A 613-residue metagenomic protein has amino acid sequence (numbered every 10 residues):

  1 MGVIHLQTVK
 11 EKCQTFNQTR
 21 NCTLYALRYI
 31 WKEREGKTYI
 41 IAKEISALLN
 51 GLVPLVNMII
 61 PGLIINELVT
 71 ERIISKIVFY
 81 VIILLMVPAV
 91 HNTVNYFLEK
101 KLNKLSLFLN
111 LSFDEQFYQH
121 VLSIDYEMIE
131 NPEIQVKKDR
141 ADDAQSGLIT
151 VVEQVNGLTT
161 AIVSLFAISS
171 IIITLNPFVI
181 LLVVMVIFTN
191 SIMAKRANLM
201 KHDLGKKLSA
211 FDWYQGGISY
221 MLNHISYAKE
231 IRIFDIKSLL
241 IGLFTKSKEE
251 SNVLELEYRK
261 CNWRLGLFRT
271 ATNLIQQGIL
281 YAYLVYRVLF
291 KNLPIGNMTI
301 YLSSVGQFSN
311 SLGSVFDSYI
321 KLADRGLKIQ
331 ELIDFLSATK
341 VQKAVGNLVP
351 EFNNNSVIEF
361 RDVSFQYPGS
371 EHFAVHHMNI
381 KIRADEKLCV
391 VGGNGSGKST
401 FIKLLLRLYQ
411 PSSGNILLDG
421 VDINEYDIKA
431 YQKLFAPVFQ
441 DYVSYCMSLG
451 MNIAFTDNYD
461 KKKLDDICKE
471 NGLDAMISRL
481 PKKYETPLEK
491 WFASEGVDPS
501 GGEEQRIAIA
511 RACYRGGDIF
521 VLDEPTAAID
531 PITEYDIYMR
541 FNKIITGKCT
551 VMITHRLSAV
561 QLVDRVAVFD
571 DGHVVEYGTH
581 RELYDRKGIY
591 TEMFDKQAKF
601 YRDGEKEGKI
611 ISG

Functional and structural regions predicted by a protein language model:
M1-V53, I74, L98, L102 (+6 more regions): Membrane-integrated ABC transporters
G2-V3, M539, T546, R556-G613: C-terminal portion of ABC ATPase nucleotide-binding domains
I41-V94, I171-K201, I279, K291-I295 (+3 more regions): Transmembrane helix-loop-helix hairpins at lipid-water interfaces of multipass membrane proteins, especially the type-1
K138, L417, D474-I507, G516-D518 (+2 more regions): ABC-fold ATPase nucleotide-binding domain signature/coupling loops
R140-V151, D203-A210, N223, R232-I279 (+4 more regions): An intracellular "coupling" helix at the cytosolic face of ABC transporter transmembrane type-1 domains
R232, I236, L280, Y301-S337: Cytosolic ends of transmembrane helices, especially the final helix of ABC transmembrane type-1 domains
L406: Helix-to-loop junction immediately C-terminal to a conserved catalytic motif
L417, Q432, G450-S494, Y538 (+1 more regions): ABC ATPase nucleotide-binding domain helical subdomain, centered on the C-loop/LSGGQ "ABC signature"
